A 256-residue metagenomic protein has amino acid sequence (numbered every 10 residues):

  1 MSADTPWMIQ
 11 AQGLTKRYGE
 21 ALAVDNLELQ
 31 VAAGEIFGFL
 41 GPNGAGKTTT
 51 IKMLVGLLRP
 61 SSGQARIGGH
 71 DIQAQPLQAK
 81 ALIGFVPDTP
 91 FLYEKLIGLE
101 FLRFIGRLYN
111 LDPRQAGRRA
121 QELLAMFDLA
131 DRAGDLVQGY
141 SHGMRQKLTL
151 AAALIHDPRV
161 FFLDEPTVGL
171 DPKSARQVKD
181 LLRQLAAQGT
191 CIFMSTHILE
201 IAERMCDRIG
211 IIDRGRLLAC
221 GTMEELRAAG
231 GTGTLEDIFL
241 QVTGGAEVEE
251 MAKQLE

Functional and structural regions predicted by a protein language model:
R103, R107, R114-R132: Conserved ABC ATPase "signature" region
D157: Conserved catalytic motifs of ABC-family nucleotide-binding domains
F161-E165: Catalytic Walker B motif of ABC-type/P-loop ATPase nucleotide-binding domains
A175-Q188: Helical segment within the ABC ATPase nucleotide-binding domain
A202-R204: A short, surface-exposed alpha-helical micro-motif characterized by mixed small hydrophobic and charged/polar residues
C220-G221: ABC ATPase "signature
